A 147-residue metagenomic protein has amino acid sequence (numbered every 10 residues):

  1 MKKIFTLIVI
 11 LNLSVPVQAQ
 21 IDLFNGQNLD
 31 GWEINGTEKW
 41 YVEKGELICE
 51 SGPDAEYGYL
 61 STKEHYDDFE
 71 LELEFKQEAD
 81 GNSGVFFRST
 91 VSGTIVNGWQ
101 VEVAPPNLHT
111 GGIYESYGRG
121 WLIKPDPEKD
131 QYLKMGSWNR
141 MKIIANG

Functional and structural regions predicted by a protein language model:
I4-S14: Sec-dependent N-terminal signal peptides
A19-G147: Carbohydrate-interacting regions of secretory-pathway proteins
